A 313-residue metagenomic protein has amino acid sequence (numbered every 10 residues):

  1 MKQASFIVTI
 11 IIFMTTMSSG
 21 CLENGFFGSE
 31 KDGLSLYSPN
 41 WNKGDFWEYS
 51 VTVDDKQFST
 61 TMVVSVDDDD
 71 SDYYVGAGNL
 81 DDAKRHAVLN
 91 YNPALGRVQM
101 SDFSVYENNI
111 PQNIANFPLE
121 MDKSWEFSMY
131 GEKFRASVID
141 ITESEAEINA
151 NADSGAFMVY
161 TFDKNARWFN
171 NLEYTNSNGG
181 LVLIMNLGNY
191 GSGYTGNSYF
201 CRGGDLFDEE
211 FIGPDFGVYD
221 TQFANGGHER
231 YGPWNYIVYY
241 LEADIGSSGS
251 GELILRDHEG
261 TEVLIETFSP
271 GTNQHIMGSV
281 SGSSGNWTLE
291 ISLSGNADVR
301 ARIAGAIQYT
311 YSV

Functional and structural regions predicted by a protein language model:
S19-C21: N-terminal Sec signal peptide cleavage junction
N24-R85, S104, N108-N113, F117-D215: Acidic, serine/threonine-rich low-complexity disordered tracts
F207-W234: Non-catalytic, beta-strand-enriched accessory regions in extracellular/secretory proteins and membrane protein
R230-V238, S284-N286: Extended extracellular/luminal ectodomain segments enriched in beta-structured repeat modules
S248-E262: Short, surface-exposed beta-strand/strand-loop-strand elements in extracellular ectodomains
G249-G251, Q274-I276, S294-Y309: Edge beta-strands of jelly-roll/beta-sandwich modules across compartments, strongly enriched in secreted/luminal
D257, F268-S284: Beta-sandwich interaction modules
S279-N296: Noncatalytic modules at the cell exterior or secretory-pathway interfaces, chiefly beta-strand-rich lectin/adhesion
